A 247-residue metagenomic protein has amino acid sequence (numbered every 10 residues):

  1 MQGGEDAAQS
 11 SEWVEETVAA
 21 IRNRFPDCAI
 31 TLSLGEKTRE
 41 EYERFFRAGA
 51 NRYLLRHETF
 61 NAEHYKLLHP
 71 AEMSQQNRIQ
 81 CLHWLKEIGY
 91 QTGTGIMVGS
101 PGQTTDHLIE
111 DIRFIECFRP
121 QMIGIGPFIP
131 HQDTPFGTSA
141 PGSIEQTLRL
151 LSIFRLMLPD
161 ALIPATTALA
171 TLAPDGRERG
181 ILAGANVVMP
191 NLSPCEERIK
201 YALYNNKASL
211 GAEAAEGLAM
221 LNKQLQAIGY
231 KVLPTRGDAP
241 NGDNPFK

Functional and structural regions predicted by a protein language model:
M1, L55, L85, I115 (+2 more regions): Conserved, mostly hydrophobic/aromatic
M1-E12, T17-L82, Q91-V98, Q121-G124: Core AdoMet radical
A8, E40, A62, G102 (+3 more regions): Generic structural signal for helix capping and beta-alpha/helix-loop junctions
Q9, W13, H69-N77, Q103-E110 (+3 more regions): Alpha-helix N-cap and loop-to-helix initiation/capping positions
W13-I21, E41, N77-L82, H107-I115 (+5 more regions): A general structural detector for well-ordered alpha-helical segments in enzyme core domains, enriched
T38-R47, P101-I115, A170-A183: Catalytic cores of alpha/beta
E116-K247: Auxiliary Fe-S-binding modules of radical SAM enzymes
